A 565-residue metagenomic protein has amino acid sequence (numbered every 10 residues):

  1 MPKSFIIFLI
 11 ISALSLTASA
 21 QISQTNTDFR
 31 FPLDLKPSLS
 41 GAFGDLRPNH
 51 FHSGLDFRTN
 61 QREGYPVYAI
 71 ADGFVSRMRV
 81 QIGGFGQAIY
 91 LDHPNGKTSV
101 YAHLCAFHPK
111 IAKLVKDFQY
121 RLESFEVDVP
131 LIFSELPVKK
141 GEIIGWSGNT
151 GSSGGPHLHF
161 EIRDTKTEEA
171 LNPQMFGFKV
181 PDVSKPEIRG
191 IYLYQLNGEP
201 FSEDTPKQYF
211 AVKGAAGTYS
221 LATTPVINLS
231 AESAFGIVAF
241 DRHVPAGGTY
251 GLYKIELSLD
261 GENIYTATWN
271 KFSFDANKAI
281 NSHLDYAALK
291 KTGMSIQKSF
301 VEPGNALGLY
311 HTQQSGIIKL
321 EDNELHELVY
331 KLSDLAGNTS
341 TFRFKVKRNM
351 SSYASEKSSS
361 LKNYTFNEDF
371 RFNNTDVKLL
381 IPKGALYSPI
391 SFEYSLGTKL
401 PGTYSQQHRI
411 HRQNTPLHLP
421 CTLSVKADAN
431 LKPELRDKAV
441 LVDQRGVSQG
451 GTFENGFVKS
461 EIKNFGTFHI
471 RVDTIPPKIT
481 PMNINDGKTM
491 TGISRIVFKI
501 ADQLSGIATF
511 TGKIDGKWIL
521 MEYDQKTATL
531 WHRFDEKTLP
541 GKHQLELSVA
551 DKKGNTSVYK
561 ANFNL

Functional and structural regions predicted by a protein language model:
M1-T27: Bacterial Sec-dependent N-terminal signal peptides
A20-S99, C105-K110, F125-S134, K139-K140 (+3 more regions): Surface-exposed, glycine-biased beta-strand/turn segments
P109, K139, P181, L196-M350 (+3 more regions): Long, low-complexity serine/threonine/glycine- and acidic-rich segments characteristic of extracellular
P186-G190, P476-N483: Proline-enriched interdomain boundary motifs that mark the N-terminal boundary and often initiate the first structured
T218-Y219, P225-S230, T415-P416, D486-G492: Short, solvent-exposed loop/linker segments at the N-terminal edge of repeated beta-sheet extracellular domains
G236-R242, P382, S424-D428, R495-Q503: Short edge beta-strand/loop segments characteristic of extracellular beta-sandwich folds
Y353-S359, N363-F366, E393-V440, I484: Proteolytic processing hotspots in large secreted/extracellular or virion-associated proteins and select intracellular
R412-F468, T509-T511, W518-L520: Proteolytic-maturation and junctional protease-sensitive modules
